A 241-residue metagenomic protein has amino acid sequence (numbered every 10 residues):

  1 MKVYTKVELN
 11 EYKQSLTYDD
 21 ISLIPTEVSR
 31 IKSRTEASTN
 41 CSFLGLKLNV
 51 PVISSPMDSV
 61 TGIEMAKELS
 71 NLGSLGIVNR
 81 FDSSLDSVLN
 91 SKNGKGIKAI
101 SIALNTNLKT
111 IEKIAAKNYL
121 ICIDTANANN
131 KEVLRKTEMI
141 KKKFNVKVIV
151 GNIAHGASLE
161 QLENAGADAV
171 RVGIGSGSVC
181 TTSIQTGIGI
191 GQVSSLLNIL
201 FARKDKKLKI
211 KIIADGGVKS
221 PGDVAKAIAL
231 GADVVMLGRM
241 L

Functional and structural regions predicted by a protein language model:
M1-K211, R239-L241: Active-site entrance/lid segments in N-terminal catalytic domains of soluble metabolic enzymes
I210-L241: Repeat-solenoid scaffold signature
